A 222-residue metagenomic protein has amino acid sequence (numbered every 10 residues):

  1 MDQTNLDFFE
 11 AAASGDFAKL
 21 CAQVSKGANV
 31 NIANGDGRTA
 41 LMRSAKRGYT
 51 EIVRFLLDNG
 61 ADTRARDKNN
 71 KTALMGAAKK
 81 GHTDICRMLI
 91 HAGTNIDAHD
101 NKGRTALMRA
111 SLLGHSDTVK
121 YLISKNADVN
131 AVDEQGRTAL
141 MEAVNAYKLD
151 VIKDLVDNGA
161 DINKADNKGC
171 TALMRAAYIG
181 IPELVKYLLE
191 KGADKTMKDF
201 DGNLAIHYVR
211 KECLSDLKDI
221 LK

Functional and structural regions predicted by a protein language model:
K19, E51-I52, D84-I85, D117-T118 (+3 more regions): Conserved ankyrin/ankyrin-like repeat signature
